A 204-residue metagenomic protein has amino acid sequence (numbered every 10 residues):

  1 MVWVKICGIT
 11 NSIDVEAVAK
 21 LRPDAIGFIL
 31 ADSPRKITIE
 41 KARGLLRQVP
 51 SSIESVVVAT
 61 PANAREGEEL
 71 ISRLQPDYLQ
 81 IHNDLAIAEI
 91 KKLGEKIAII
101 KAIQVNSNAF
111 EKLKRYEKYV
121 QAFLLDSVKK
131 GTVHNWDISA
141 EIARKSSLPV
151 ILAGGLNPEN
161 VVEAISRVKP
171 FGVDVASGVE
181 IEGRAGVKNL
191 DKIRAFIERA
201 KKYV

Functional and structural regions predicted by a protein language model:
M1-L125, K129-V204: Conserved N-terminal beta1-alpha1 strand-loop-helix module at the mouth
